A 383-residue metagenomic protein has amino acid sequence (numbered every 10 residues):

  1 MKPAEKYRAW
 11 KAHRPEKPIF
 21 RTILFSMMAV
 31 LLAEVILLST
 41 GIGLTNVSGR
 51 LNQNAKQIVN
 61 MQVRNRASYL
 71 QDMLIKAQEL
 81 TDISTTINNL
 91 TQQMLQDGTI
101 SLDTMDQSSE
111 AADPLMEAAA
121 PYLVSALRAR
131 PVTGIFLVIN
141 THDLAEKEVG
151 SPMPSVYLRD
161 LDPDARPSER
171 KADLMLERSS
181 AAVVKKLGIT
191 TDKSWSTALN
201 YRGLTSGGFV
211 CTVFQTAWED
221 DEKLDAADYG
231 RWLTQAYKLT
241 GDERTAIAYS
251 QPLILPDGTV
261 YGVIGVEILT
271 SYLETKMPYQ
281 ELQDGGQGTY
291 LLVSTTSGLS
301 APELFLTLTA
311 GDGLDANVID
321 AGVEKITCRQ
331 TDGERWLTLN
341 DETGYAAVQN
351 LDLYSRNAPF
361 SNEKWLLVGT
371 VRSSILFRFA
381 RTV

Functional and structural regions predicted by a protein language model:
M1-P18: Non-catalytic regulatory/interaction regions at protein termini and inter-domain linkers
K17-P114, P131-T133: Juxtamembrane extracytoplasmic/periplasmic/luminal helical "stalk" adjacent to the first N-terminal
A55-Q57, M61-D82, N89-Q92, D225-E281 (+2 more regions): Secondary-structure-rich domain cores
T81, V124, V132-H142, Q287-L292: Short, hydrophobic-rich beta-strand element in sensory/regulatory alpha-beta domains
A118-L123, V263-L308: Solvent-exposed, extracytoplasmic
I139-A198, T295-G298: GAF sensory/regulatory domain recognition with acknowledged cross-activation on helical regulatory dimers
M175-V266: Extracytoplasmic/periplasmic ligand-binding sensor regions of membrane-associated signaling proteins
E243-V266, T270-S271, D312-V383: Extracellular/periplasmic juxtamembrane segments that couple receptor/chemosensory ectodomains to their
